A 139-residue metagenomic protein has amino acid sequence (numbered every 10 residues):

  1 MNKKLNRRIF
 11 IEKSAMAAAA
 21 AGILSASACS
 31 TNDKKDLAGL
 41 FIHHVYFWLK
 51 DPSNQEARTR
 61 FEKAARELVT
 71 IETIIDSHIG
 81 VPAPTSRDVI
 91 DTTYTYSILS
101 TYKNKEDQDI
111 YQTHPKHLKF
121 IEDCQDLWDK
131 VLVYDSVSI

Functional and structural regions predicted by a protein language model:
M1-A18: N-terminal secretory signal peptides and thylakoid transit peptides that target proteins across membranes
A26-E56: C-terminal segment of N-terminal export signals and the immediately downstream linker at the start of the mature
A28-D33, R66-T95, L132-S138: Short, glycine- and small/hydrophobic-rich beta-strand elements in well-ordered beta-sheets
L40-L49, G80, R87-Q112: Short, well-ordered beta-strand segments in beta-rich or mixed alpha/beta enzyme and ligand-binding folds
S53-I79, P115-Q125: Short amphipathic alpha-helical segments
S100-S138: Surface-exposed, polar helix/loop patches in the mature regions of secreted/periplasmic/lumenal proteins that form
